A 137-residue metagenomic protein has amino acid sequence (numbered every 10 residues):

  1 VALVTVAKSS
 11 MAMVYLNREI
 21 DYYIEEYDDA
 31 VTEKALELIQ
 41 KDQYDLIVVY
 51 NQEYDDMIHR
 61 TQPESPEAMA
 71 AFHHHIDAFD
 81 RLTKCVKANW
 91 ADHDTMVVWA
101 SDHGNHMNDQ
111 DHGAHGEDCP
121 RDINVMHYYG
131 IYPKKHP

Functional and structural regions predicted by a protein language model:
V1-P137: Feature captures the catalytic ectodomains and active-site-proximal regions of enzymes that hydrolyze or transfer
